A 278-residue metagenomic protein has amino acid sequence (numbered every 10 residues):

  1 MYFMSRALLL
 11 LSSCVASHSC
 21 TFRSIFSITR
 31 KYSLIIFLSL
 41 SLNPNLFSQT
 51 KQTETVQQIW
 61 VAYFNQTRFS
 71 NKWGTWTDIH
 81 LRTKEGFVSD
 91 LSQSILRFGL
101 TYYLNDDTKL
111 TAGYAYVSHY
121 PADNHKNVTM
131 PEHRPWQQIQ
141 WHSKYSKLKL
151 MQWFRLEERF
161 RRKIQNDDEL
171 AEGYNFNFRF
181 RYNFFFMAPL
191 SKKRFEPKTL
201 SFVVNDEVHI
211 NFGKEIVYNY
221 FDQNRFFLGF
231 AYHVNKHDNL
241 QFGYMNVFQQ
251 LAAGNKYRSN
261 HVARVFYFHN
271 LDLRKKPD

Functional and structural regions predicted by a protein language model:
T50-K109, G113, V117-Y120: Start-of-domain marker
T55-I59, S92-S94, P131-P135, Y174-Y182 (+2 more regions): Residues that define the transmembrane beta-barrel architecture of outer-membrane proteins
Y63-T67, F98-Y102, Q137-W141, L156 (+3 more regions): Residues on the lipid-exposed face of transmembrane beta-strands in outer-membrane beta-barrel proteins
N71-K72, D107, K144-M151, L190-L200 (+2 more regions): Short loop/turn motifs that connect adjacent beta-strands in outer-membrane beta-barrel proteins
T75-T77, L110-A112, L148-F154, F180 (+3 more regions): Transmembrane beta-strands of outer-membrane beta-barrel proteins
I79-E85, Y114-Y120, S143-Y145, L156-F160 (+3 more regions): Transmembrane beta-strands of outer-membrane beta-barrel pores
I139, S259-D278: Outer-membrane beta-barrel "beta-signal"
F154-N239, V247-F248: Outer-membrane beta-barrel transmembrane domain signature
